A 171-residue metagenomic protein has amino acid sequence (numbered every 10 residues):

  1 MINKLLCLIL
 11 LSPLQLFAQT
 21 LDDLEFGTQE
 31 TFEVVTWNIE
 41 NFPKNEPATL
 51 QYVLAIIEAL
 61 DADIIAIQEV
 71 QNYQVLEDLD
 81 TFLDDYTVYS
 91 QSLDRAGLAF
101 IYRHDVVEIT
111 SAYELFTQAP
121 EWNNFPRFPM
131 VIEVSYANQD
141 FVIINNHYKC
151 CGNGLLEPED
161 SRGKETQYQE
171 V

Functional and structural regions predicted by a protein language model:
K4-L14: Sec-dependent N-terminal signal peptides
Q19-V171: Divalent cation-coordinating acidic motifs and surrounding scaffolds that mediate Ca2+/Mg2+/Mn2+/Zn2+-dependent binding
